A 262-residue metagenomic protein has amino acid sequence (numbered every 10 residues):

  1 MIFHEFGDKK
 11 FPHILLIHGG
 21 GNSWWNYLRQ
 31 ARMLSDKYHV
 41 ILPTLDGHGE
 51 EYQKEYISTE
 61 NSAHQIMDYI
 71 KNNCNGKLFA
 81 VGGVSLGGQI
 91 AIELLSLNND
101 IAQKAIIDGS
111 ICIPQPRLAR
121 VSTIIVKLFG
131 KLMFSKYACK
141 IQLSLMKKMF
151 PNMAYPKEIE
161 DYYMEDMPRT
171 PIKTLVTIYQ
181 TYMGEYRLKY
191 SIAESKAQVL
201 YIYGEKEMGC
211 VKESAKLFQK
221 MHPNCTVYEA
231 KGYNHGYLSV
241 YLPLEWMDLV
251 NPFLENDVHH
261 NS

Functional and structural regions predicted by a protein language model:
E5-Y52: Conserved HGGG/HGGXW glycine-rich cap/lid loop of the alpha/beta-hydrolase fold
I41-G82, L244: Active-site loop/oxyanion-hole signature of alpha/beta-hydrolase fold enzymes
G83-G87, A91: Gly/Ala-rich beta-loop-alpha elbow adjacent to hydrolase catalytic centers
S96, A102-M133: Flexible "cap/lid" loop of the alpha/beta hydrolase fold
P116-L118, K136-S191: Conserved alpha/beta-hydrolase catalytic His-Asp/Glu region
S195, Y201-Y203: Short beta-strand/loop motif that positions the catalytic acidic residue of the alpha/beta-hydrolase fold
M208-S214: Conserved alpha/beta-hydrolase "acid-adjacent" motif
Y233-L244: Catalytic histidine-centered segment of alpha/beta-hydrolase-like enzymes
